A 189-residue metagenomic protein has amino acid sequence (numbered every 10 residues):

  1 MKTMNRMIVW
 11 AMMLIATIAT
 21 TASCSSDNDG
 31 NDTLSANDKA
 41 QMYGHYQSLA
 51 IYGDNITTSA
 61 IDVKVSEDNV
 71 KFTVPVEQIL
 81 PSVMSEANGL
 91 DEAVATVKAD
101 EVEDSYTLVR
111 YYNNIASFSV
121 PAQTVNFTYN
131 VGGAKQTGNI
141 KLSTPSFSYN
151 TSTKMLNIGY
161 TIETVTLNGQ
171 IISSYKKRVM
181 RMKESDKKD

Functional and structural regions predicted by a protein language model:
M1-R6, M13-H45, V179-D189: Bacterial Sec-dependent N-terminal signal peptides
D38-T58: Tryptophan-anchored aromatic micro-motifs
Q47-Y52, P75-I79, S119-N130, G159-T166: Generic short beta-strand segments
I51-D54, M84-S85, F127-T137, E163-S174: Flexible, membrane-facing loop/turn or short amphipathic-helix motifs that contact lipid bilayers or gate lipid-binding
N55-T58, A99-E101, A134-T144, I172-M182: Amphipathic hydrophobic-ligand
I61-N69, K183-K188: Mature soluble binding/inhibitory domains
I79-T151: Contiguous, well-ordered beta-strand patches that form the walls/edges of small beta-barrel/beta-sandwich domains
T151-D189: Edge beta-strand at a domain terminus
